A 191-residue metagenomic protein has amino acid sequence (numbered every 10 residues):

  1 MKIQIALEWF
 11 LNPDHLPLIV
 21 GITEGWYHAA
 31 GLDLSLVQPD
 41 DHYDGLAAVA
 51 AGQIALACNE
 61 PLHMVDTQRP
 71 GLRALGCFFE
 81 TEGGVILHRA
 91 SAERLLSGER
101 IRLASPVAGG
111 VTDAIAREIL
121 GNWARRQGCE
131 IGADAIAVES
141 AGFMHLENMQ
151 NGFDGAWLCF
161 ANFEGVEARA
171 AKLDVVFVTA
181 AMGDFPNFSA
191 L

Functional and structural regions predicted by a protein language model:
K2-E139, G155-N162, V178: Short, glycine-/small- and polar/acidic-enriched structural segments that line small-molecule recognition paths
A47-A50, L146-Q150: Hydrophobic residues within well-ordered alpha-helices
V65-R69, M149, R169-A170: Short loop/helix-cap segments at secondary-structure boundaries that form the rim of catalytic
G84, V111-A114, M144-N148, E164-E167 (+1 more regions): Short, well-ordered, mixed-charge alpha-helical segments that flank or form enzyme active sites
G152-L191: Pocket-lining segment of extracytoplasmic ligand-binding domains
